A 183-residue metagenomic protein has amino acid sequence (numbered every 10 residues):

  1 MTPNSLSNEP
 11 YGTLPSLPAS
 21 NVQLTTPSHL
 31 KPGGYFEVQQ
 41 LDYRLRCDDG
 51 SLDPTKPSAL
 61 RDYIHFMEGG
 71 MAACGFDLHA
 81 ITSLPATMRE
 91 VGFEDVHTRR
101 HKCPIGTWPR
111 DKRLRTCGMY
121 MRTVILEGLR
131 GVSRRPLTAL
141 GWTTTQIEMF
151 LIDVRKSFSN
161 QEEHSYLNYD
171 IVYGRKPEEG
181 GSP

Functional and structural regions predicted by a protein language model:
M1-T2, P10-T25: Cationic, amphipathic, low-complexity alpha-helical segments enriched in hydrophobics plus arginine/proline
N8, L24, R61, H65 (+5 more regions): Amphipathic alpha-helical interface elements that mediate macromolecular binding in regulatory proteins
L14, S28-P32, T87, V91: Conserved helix-to-beta-strand junction in the class I
P15, Q23-L24, A72-G75, H79-L84 (+1 more regions): Eukaryotic intrinsically disordered and solvent-exposed regulatory patches
Q23-E37: A short glycine-rich, Lys/Arg-flanked "PGG" loop and its adjoining helix->strand segment in the class I
Y35-E127: Conserved catalytic/acceptor-binding region of the Class I
V91-P183: C-terminal lobe and adjacent flexible extensions of AdoMet/dcAdoMet transferase-like proteins
